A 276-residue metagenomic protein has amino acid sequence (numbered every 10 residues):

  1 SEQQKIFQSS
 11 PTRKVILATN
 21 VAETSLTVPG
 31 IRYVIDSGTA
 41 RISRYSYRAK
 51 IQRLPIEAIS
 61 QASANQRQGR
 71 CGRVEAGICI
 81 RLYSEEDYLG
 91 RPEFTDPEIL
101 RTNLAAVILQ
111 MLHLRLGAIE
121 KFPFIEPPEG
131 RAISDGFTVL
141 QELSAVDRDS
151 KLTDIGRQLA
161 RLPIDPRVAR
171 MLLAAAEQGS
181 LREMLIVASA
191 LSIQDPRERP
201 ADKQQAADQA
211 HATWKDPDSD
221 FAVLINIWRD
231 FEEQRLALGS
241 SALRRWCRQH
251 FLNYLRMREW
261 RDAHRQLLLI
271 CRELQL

Functional and structural regions predicted by a protein language model:
S1, L17-T24, S37, G69 (+1 more regions): Ser/Thr-glycine-rich phosphate-binding loops at phosphate-binding pockets of nucleotides, nucleotide cofactors
S1-I16: Conserved motor-coupling elements within RecA-like helicase/translocase cores
E2-Q3, L26-G30, R44-Y47: Conserved ATPase-coupling elements of RecA-like P-loop NTPase cores
Q8-P11, L26-V28, G72-V74: Conserved catalytic network of the ASCE P-loop NTPase/AAA+ motor domain
K14-V15, I31-Y33: The start of beta-strands in P-loop NTPase/AAA+ ATPase cores
T19-N20, I59, S134: Residue-level marker for well-ordered alpha-helical positions
Y33, T39-R91, A105-L109: Conserved segment of the helicase C-terminal RecA-like domain
I35, S43, Y83-L276: Second RecA-like catalytic domain
